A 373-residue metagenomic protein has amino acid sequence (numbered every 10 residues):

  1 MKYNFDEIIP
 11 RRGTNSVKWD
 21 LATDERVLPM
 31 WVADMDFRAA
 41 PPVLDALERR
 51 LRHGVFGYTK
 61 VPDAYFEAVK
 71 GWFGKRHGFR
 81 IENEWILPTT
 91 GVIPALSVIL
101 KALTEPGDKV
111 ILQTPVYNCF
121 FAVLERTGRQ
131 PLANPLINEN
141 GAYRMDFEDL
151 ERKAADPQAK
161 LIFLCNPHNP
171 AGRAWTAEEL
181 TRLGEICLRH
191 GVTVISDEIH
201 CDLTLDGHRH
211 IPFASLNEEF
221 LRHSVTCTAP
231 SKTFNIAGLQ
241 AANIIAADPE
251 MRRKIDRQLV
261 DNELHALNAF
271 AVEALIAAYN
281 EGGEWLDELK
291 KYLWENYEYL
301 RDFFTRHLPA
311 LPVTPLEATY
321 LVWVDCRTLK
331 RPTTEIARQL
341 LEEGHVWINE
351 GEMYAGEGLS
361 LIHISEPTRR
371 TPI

Functional and structural regions predicted by a protein language model:
M1-R12: N-terminal glycine-/charge-rich "phosphate-binding" loop or analogous flexible N-terminal tail
N4, A22-L28, A33-R49, R80-E82 (+1 more regions): PLP-dependent class I/II
R11-E25: An N-terminal-biased, well-structured beta-alpha scaffold segment characteristic of Rossmann-like dinucleotide-binding
R50, G57-T90: Conserved N-terminal alpha-helix of the aminotransferase class I/II PLP-enzyme fold
